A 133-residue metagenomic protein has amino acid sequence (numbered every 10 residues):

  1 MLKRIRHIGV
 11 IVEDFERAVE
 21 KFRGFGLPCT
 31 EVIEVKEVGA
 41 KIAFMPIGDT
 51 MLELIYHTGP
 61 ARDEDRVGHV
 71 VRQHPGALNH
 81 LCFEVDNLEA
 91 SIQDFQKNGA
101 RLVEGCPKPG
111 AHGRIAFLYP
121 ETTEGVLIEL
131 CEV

Functional and structural regions predicted by a protein language model:
M1-R6, V10-C29, P46-V103, H112 (+1 more regions): Glyoxalase I/VOC metalloenzyme domain signal
T30-K36, C106-G110: Conserved catalytic-core motifs of GNAT/GCN5-like acyltransferases
V35, F44-P46: Short, conserved, surface-exposed binding loops centered on an aromatic residue
E37-K41, A77, G110-R114: Short acidic/glycine-enriched loop/turn segments that link adjacent beta-strands
